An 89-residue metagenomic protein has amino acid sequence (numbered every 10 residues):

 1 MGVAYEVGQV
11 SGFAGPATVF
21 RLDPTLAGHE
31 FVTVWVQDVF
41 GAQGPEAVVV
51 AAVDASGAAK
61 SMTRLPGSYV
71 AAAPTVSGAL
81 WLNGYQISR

Functional and structural regions predicted by a protein language model:
M1-A27: Negatively charged, low-complexity tracts enriched in Asp/Glu with abundant Ser/Thr
Y5, P16, F31, A73-P74 (+1 more regions): A detector of low-complexity, intrinsically disordered, Ser/Thr/Gly/Pro/Ala-rich segments
T25, H29, V34, S68 (+1 more regions): Low-complexity, intrinsically disordered/propeptide-like segments
G28-K60: A short, structured beta-strand/loop element
A51-R89: Mixed-charge, Lys/Arg-enriched low-complexity segments
